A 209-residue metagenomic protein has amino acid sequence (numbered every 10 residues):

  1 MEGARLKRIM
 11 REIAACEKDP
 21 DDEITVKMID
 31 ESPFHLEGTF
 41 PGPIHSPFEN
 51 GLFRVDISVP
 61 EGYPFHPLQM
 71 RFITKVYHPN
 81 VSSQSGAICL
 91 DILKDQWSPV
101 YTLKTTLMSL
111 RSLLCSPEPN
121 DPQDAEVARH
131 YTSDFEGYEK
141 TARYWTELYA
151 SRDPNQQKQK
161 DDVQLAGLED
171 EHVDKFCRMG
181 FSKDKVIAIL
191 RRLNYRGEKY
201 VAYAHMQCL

Functional and structural regions predicted by a protein language model:
M1-I88, I92-Y101: Strand-helix-loop interaction patch of compact alpha/beta domains
E2-I9, G51, P99-T106, Q123 (+3 more regions): Alpha-helical interaction elements in eukaryotic regulators
M10, A14-E17, E49, D56-P60 (+5 more regions): Amphipathic alpha-helical interaction motifs in eukaryotic regulatory proteins
M10-E23, P33, G62, H66 (+8 more regions): Generic recognition of well-structured, leucine-rich alpha-helical segments and adjacent helix-turn regions within
D30, R71-K75, Q123-T132, V186-Y195 (+1 more regions): Short amphipathic alpha-helical segments embedded in low-complexity Lys/Glu-rich regions
P64-A150: Histidine-centered catalytic/metal-coordination loop motif
A150-L209: Short, amphipathic alpha-helical interaction segments embedded in low-complexity terminal/linker regions of eukaryotic
